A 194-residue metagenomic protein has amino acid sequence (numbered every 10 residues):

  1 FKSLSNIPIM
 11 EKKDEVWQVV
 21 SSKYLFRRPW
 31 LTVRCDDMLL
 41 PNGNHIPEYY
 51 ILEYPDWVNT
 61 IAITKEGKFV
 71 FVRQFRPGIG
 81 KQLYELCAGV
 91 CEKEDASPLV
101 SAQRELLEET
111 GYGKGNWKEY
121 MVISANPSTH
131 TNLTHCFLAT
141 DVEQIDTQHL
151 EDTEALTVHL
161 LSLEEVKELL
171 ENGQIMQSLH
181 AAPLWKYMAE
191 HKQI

Functional and structural regions predicted by a protein language model:
F1-I9: N-terminal amphipathic/basic-hydrophobic helices that include classical n-h-c signal peptides and signal-anchor
I9-W17, Q82, E119, S128 (+1 more regions): Nudix hydrolase/Nudix homology domain
D14-V16, L52-Y54, N59-R104, L150-D152: Conserved Nudix-box catalytic region and its N-terminal flanking loop in Nudix hydrolases and closely related
S21-N59, K65: Acidic, metal-coordinating catalytic segment for phosphate/diphosphate chemistry, firing primarily on the Nudix
K23-Y24, M121-N126: Short, solvent-exposed loop/turn elements at beta->coil junctions and helix N-caps that rim active or binding pockets
R34-N42, N126-I145: Active-site-adjacent beta-strand/loop module that shapes the phosphate/pyrophosphate-binding cleft
C35-L39, A62, L138-T140, L160-S162 (+1 more regions): Short, well-ordered beta-strand micro-motif
G113-Y120: A short coil-to-beta-strand element that immediately follows conserved catalytic motifs
